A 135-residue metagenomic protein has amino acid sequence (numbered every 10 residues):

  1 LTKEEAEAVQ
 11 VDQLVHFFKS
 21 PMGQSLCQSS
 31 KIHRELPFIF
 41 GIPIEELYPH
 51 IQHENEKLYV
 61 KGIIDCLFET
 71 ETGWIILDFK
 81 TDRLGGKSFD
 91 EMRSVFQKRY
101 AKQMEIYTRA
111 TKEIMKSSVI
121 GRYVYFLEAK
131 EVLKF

Functional and structural regions predicted by a protein language model:
L1-F135: Structural signature of nuclease core domains in nucleic-acid processing machines
